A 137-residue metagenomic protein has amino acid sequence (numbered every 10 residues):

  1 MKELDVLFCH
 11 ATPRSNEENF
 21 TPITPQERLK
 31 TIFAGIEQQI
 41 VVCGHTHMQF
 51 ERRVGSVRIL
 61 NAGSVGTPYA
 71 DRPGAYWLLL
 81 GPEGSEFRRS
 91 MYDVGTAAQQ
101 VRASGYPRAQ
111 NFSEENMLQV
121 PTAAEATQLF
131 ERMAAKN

Functional and structural regions predicted by a protein language model:
M1-I40: Conserved catalytic scaffold of divalent metal-dependent phosphoesterases
C9, I40-H47, I59-G63: Active-site neighborhood of phospho(di)ester-bond hydrolases with catalytic His/Asp-centered motifs
N16, V42-R53, T67-R72: Active-site environment of divalent metal-dependent phosphoester hydrolases
E27, I32, H45, G63-G66 (+1 more regions): Residue-level detector of functional hotspots within protein domains
R53-N137: Acidic, His/Gly-rich catalytic cores of divalent-metal-dependent hydrolytic chemistry
